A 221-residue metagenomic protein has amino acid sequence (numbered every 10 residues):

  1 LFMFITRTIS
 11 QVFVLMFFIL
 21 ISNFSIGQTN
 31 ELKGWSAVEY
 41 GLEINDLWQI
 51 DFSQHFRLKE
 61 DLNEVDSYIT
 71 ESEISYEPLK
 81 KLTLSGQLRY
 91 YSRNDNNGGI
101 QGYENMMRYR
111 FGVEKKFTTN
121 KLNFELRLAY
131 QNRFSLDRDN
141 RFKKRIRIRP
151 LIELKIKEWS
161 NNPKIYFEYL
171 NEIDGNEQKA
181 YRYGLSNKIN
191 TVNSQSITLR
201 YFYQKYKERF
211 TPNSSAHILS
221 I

Functional and structural regions predicted by a protein language model:
L1-G34: Bacterial Sec-dependent N-terminal signal peptides
G27-W35, L58-S67, L136-K143, N171-A180 (+1 more regions): Solvent-exposed loop/turn segments connecting transmembrane beta-strands in outer-membrane beta-barrel proteins
Q28-Q87, N94: Start-of-domain marker
G41-E43, S75-E77, K81, E114-N120 (+3 more regions): Structural signature of outer-membrane beta-barrel channels/translocons
D46-F52, K81-G86, N120-F124, E158-P163 (+1 more regions): Repeated loop/turn-to-beta-strand initiation elements of outer-membrane beta-barrel proteins
Q54-E60, L88-N94, F117-T119, Y130-F134 (+2 more regions): Transmembrane beta-strands of outer-membrane beta-barrel pores
V113, S215-I221: Outer-membrane beta-barrel "beta-signal"
N123-Y169: Detector for outer-membrane/organellar transmembrane beta-barrel domains, recognizing the amphipathic beta-strand
